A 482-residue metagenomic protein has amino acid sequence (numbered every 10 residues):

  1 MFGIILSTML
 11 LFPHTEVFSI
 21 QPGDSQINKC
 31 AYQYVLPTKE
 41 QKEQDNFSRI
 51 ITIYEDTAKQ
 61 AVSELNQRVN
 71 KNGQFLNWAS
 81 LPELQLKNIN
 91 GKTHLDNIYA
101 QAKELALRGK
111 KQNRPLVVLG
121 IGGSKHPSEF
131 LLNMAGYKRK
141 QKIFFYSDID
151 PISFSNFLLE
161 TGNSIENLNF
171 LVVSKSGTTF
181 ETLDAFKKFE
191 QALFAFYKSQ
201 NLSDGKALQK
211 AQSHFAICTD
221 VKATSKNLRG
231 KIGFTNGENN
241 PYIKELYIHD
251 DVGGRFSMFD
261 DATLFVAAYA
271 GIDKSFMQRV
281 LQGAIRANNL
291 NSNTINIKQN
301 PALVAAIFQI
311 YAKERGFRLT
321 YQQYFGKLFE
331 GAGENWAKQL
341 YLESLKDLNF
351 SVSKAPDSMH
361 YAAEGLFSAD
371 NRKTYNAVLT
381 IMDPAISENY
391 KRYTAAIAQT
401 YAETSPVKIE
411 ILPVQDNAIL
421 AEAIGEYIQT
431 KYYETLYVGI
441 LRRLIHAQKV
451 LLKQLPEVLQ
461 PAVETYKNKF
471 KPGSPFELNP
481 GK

Functional and structural regions predicted by a protein language model:
M1-S7: Sec-dependent signal peptide recognition, specifically the positively charged N-region followed immediately by
L11-K482: Phosphate-moiety recognition in structured ligand-binding domains
